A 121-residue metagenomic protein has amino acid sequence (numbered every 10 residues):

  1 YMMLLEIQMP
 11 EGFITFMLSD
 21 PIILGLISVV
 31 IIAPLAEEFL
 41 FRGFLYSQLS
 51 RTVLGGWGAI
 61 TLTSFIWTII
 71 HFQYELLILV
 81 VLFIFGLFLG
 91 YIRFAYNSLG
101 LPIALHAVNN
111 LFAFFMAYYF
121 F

Functional and structural regions predicted by a protein language model:
Y1-A33, R51: Juxtamembrane helix-loop-helix connectors linking adjacent transmembrane helices in multi-pass membrane enzymes
M2, Y46, S50, R93-F94: Helix-capping/transition residues at the boundaries of transmembrane alpha-helices and the short helical linkers
L5-M9, A36-S47: Juxtamembrane/interfacial segments flanking transmembrane helices
D20-G25, V29, R51-T63, S98-L101: Membrane-interface starts of transmembrane alpha-helices
V29-P34, S64-I70: Alpha-helical transmembrane segments of multi-pass membrane proteins
I31, R42-V53, F115-F120: Membrane-interfacial alpha-helical segments at the cytosolic side of multi-pass membrane proteins
W57, T61, L76-F121: Functionally important transmembrane alpha-helices
I69-L77: Membrane-interface helix caps and helix-loop-helix hairpins in membrane proteins
